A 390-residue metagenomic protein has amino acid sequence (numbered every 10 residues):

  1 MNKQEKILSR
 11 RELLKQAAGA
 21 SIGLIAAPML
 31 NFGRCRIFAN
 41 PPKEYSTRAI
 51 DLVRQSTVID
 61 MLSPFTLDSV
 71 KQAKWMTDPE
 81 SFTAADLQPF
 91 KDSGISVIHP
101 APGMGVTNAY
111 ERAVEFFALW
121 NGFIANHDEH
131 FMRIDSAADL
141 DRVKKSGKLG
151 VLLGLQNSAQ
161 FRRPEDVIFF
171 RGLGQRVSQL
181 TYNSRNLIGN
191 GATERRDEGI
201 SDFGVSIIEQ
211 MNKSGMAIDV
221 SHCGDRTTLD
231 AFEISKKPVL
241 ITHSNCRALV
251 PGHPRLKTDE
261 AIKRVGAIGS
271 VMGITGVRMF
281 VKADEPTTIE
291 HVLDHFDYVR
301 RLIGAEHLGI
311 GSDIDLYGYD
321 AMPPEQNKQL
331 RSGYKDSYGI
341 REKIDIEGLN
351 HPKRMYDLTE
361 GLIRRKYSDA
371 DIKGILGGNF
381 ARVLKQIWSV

Functional and structural regions predicted by a protein language model:
M1-E12, R34-R36: N-terminal secretory signal peptides
L8-S9, L14-L24, I340-V390: Mid-to-C-terminal alpha-helical segments outside catalytic/metal-binding sites
M29-I59: C-terminal segment of N-terminal export signals and the immediately downstream linker at the start of the mature
D51, A84, R163-R176, T193-L240 (+2 more regions): Histidine/acidic residue-rich metal-binding segments in metalloenzymes
I59-M61, I98-P100, V151-L153, S178-L180 (+3 more regions): Hydrophobic faces of well-ordered beta-strands that scaffold small-molecule active sites in alpha/beta enzyme cores
L62, S136, G174, I218 (+3 more regions): Conserved, mostly hydrophobic/aromatic
S81, P89-E165, G189-E198, D202-V205 (+2 more regions): A metal-dependent hydrolase metal-coordination microenvironment
I303-K328, G339-G348: Short acidic/histidine-rich active-site segments
